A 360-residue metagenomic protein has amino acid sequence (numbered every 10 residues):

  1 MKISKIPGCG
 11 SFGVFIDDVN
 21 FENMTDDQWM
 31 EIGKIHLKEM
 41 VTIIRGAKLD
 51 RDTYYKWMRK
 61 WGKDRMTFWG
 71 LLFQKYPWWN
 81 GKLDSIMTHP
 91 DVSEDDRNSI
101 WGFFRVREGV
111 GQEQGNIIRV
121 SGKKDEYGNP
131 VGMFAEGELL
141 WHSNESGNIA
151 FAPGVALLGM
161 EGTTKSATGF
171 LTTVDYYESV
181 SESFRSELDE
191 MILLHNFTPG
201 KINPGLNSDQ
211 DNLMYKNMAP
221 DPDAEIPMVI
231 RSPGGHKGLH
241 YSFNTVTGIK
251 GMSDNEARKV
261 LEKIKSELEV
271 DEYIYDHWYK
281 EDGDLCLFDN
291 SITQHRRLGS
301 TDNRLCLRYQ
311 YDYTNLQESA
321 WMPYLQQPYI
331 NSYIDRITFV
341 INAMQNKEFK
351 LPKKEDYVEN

Functional and structural regions predicted by a protein language model:
M1-D284, S291-N360: Non-heme Fe(II) oxygenase catalytic core, chiefly the N-lobe of the double-stranded beta-helix
